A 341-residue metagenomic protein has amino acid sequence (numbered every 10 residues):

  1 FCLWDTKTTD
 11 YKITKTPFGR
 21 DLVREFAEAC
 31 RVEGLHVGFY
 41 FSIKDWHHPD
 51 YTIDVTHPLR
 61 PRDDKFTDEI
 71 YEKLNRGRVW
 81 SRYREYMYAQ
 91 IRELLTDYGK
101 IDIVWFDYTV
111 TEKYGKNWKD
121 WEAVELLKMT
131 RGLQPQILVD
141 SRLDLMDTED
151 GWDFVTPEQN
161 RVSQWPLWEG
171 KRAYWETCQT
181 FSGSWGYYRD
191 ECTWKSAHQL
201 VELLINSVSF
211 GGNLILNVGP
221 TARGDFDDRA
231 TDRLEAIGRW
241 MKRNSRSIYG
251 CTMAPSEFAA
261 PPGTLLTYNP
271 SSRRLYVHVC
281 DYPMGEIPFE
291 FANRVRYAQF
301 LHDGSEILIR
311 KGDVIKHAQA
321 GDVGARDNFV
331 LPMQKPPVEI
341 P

Functional and structural regions predicted by a protein language model:
F1-P341: Mature catalytic domains of secreted/periplasmic carbohydrate-active enzymes
